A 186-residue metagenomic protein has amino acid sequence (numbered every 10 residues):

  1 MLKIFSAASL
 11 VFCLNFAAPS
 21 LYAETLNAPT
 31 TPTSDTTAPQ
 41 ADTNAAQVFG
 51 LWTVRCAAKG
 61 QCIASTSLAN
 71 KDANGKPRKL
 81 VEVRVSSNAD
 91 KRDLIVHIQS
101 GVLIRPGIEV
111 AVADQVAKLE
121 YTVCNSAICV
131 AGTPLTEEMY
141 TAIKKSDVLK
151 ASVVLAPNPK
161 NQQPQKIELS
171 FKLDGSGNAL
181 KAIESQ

Functional and structural regions predicted by a protein language model:
M1-S9: Bacterial N-terminal signal peptides that target proteins for export
I4, Y22-Q186: A generic "folded-domain core" signal
S9-L10, T66: Short stretches within intrinsically disordered, low-complexity N-terminal or propeptide regions
F12-Y22: C-terminal segment of classical bacterial N-terminal signal peptides
